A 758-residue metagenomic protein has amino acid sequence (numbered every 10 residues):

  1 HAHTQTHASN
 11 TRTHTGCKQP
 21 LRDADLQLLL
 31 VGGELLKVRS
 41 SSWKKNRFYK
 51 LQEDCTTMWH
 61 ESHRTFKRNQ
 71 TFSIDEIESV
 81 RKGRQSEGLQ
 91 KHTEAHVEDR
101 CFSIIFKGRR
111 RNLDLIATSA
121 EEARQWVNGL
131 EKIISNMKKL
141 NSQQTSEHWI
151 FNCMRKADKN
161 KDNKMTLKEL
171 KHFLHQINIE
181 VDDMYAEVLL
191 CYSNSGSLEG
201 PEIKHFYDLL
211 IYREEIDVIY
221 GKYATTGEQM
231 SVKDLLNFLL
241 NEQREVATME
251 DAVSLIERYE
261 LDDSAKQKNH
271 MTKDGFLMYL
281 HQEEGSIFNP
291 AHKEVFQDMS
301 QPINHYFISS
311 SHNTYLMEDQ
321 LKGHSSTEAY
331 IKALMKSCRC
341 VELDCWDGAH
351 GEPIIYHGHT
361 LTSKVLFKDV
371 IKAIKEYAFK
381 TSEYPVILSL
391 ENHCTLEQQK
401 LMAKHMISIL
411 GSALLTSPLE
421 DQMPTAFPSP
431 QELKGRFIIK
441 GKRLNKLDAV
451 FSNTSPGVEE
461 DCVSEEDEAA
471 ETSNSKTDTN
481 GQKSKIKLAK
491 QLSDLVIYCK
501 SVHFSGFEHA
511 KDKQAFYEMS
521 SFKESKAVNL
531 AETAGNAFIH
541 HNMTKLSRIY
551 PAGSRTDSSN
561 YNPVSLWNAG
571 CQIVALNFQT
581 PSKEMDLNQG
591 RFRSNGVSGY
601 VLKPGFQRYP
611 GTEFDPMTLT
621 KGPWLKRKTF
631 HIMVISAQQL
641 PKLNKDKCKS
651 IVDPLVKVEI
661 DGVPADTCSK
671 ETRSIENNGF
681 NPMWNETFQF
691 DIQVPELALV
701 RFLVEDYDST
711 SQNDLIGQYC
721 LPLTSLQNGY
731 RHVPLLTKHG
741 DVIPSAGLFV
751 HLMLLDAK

Functional and structural regions predicted by a protein language model:
H7-T56, Q297-S300, N304-S309, T620-M633 (+1 more regions): Disordered, polybasic Ser/Thr-rich segments at the N-terminal boundary of pleckstrin homology
Q19-K82, W126, K647-C648, V652-V656: Polybasic phosphoinositide-binding surfaces of eukaryotic membrane-targeting domains
K44-R47, K82-N141: Canonical pleckstrin homology
C55-T57, E61, Y377-L390, L396-S412 (+5 more regions): Eukaryotic beta-sheet cores, primarily in C2 and C2-like/PH beta-sandwich modules
C101, D217, T629, L699-R701: Short, conserved beta-strand segments of beta-strand-rich sandwich/propeller modules, principally
G108, K138-C153, K161, T166-E169 (+3 more regions): Long, acidic (Asp/Glu-rich), low-complexity accessory segments flanking structured domains
M335-E342, W346-I355, I632-G679, D708: Calcium-regulated, polybasic anionic-phospholipid
L396, K404-I409, M585, G590 (+4 more regions): C2-type phospholipid-binding modules
